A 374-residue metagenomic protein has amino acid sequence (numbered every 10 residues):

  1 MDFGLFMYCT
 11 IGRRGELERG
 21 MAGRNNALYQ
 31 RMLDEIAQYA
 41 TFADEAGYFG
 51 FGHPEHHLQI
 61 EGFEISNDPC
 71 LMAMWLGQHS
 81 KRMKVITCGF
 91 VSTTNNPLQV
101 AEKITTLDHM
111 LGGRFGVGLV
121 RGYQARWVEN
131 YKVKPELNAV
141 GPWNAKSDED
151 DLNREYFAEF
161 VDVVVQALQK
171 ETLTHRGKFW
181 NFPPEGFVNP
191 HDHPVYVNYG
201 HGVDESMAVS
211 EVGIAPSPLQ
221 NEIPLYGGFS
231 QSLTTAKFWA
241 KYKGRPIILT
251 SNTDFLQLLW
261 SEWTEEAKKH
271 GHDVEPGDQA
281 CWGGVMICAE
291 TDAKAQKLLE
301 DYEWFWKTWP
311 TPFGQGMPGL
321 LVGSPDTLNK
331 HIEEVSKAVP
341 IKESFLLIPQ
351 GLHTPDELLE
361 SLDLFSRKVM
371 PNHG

Functional and structural regions predicted by a protein language model:
M1-A27, W127-E129, E136, S206-E222 (+1 more regions): N-terminal small/glycine-rich loop or linker at the start of catalytic domains across soluble metabolic enzymes
M1-H79: N-terminal beta1-alpha1-beta2 module of alpha/beta enzyme domains
F3-M7, F51-H53, K84-T87, F115-L119 (+4 more regions): Hydrophobic faces of well-ordered beta-strands that scaffold small-molecule active sites in alpha/beta enzyme cores
E18-D34, F90-L98, P142-K146, N221-Q231 (+2 more regions): Active-site mouth loops of central-metabolism enzymes
D44-E45, M74-K81, I104, D108-R114 (+3 more regions): Acidic (Asp/Glu)-rich catalytic clusters
G50-C70, V91, T250-S251, L346-E357: Glycine-rich, proline-tolerant flexible connector loops at the mouths of alpha/beta enzymes
E55, L76, L107, V117 (+8 more regions): Conserved, mostly hydrophobic/aromatic
Q99-K237, K241-Y242: Internal, glycine-rich beta/alpha segment that forms the wall or movable "lid" of small-molecule/cofactor binding
